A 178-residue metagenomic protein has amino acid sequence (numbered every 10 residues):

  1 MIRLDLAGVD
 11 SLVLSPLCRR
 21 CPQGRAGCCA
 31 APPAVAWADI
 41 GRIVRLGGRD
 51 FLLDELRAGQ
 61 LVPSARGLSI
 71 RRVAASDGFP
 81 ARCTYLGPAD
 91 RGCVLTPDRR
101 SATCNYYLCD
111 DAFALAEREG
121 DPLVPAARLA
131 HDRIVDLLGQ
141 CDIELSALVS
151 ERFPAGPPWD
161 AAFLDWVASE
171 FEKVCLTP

Functional and structural regions predicted by a protein language model:
M1-P178: Hydrophobic scaffolds flanking metal-cofactor catalytic centers in soluble metalloenzymes
